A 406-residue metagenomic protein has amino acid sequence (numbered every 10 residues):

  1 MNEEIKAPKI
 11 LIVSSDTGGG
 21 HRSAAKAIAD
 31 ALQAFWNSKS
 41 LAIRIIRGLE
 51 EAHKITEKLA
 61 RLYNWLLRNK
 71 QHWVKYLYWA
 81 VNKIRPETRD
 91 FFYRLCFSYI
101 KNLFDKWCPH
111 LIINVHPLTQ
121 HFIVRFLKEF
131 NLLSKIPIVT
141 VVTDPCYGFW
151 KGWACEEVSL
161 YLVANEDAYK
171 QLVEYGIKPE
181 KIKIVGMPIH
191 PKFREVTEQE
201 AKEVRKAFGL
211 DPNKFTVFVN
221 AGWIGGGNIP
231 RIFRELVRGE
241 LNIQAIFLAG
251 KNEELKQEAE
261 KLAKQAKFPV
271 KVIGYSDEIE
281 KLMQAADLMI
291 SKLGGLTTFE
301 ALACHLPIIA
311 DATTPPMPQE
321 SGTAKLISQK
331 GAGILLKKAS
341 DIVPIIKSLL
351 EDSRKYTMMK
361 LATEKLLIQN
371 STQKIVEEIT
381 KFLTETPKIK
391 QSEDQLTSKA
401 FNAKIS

Functional and structural regions predicted by a protein language model:
A27-W107: Conserved N-terminal ligand/cofactor-binding loop architecture of enzyme catalytic domains
K75-I177, K181-I184: Active-site and donor-binding regions of nucleotide-sugar-utilizing enzymes
S159-W223: A nucleotide-sugar donor-handling region in carbohydrate enzymes
Q199-K206, L210-A285: Donor-nucleotide binding loops and adjacent catalytic segments primarily of GT-B fold Leloir glycosyltransferases
Q284-L293: Acidic donor-binding loop of glycosyltransferase active sites
K337-R354: C-terminal "capping" alpha-helix adjacent to the active site of nucleotide-linked donor transferases in cell-envelope
K355-Q369: A short, well-ordered alpha-helix in the C-terminal region of glycosyltransferases
Q369-S406: C-terminal alpha-helical cap of glycosyltransferases
